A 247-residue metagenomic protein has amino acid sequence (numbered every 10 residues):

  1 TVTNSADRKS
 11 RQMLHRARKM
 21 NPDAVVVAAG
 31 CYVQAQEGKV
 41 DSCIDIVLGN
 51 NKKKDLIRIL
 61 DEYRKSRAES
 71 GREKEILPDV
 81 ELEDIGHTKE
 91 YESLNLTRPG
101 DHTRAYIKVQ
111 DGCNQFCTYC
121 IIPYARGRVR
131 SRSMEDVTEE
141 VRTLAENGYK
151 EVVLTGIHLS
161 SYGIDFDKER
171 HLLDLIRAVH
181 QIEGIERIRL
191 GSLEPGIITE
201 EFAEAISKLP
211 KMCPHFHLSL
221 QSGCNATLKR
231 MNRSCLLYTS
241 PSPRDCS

Functional and structural regions predicted by a protein language model:
T1-Y162, R177, I206, M212 (+2 more regions): Proteins enriched for Cys/Gly/acidic motifs involved in redox and nucleic-acid/cofactor modification
S5-K9, M13, I164-S240, S247: Conserved AdoMet/S-adenosylmethionine-binding subsite of the radical SAM
